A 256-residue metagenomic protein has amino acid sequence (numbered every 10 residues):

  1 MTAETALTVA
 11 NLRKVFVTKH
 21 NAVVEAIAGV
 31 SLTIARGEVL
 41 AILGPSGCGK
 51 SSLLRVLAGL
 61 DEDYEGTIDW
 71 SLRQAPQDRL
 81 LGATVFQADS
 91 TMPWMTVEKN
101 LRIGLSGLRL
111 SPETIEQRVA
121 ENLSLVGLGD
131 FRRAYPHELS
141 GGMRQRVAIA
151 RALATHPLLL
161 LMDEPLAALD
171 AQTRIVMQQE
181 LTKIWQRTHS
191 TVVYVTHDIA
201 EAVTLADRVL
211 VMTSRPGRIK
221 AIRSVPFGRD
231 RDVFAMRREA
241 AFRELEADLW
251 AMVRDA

Functional and structural regions predicted by a protein language model:
L43-P45: The feature captures the beta-strand-to-loop junction immediately N-terminal to the Walker
A58: Helix-to-loop junction immediately C-terminal to a conserved catalytic motif
G66-D78: Conserved ABC transporter NBD signature motif
M95-I103: Short coil-to-helix segment of the ABC ATPase nucleotide-binding domain corresponding to the Q-loop/switch region
R102, E113-F131, K183: Conserved ABC ATPase "signature" region
A134-H137, T155: Conserved signature/switch motifs of ABC ATPase nucleotide-binding domains
L160-D163: Catalytic Walker B motif of ABC-type/P-loop ATPase nucleotide-binding domains
